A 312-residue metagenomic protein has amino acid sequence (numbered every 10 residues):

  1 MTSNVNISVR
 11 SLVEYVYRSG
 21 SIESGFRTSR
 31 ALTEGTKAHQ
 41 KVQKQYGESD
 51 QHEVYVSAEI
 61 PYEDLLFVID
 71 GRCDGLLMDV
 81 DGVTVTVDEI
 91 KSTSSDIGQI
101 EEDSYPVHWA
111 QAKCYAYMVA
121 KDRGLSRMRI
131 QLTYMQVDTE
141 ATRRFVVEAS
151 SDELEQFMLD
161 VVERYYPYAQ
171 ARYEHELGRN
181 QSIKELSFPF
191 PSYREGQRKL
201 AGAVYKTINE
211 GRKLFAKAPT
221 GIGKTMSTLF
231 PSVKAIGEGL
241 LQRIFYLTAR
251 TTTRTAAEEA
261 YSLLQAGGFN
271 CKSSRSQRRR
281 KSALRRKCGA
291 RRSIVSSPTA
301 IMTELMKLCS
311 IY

Functional and structural regions predicted by a protein language model:
M1-D79, V83, P106, A110: Metal-dependent nuclease catalytic cores that hydrolyze phosphodiester bonds in DNA/RNA, characterized by
A58-E155: Mg2+/Mn2+-dependent nuclease catalytic core
E153-E185: Polybasic (Lys/Arg-rich)
E174-K217: Conserved pre-motif I regulatory segment
N180-Q181, S187, L240-Y312: A substrate-engagement module of RecA-like helicase motors
Y205-K206, T225-L240, A260-L264: Walker A/P-loop NTP-binding motif
N209-P231, Q242-I244: Walker A/P-loop
